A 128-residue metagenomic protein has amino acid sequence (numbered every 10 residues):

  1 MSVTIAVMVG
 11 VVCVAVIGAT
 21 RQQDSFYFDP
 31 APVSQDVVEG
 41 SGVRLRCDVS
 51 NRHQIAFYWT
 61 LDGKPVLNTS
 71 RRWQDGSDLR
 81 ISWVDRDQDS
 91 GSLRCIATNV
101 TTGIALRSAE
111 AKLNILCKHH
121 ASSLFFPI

Functional and structural regions predicted by a protein language model:
S2-I128: Immunoglobulin-superfamily
